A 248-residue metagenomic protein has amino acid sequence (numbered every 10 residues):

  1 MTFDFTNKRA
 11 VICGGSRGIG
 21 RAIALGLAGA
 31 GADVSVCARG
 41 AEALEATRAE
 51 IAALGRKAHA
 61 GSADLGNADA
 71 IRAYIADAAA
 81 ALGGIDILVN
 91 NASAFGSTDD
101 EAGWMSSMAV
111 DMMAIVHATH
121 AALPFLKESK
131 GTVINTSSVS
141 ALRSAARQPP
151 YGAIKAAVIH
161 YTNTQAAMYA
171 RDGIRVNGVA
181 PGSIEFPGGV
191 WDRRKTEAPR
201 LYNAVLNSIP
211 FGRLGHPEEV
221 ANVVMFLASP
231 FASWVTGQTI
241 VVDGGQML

Functional and structural regions predicted by a protein language model:
M1, R171, P181-I209: A glycine/serine/threonine-rich, flexible loop-to-helix segment that serves as the NAD(P) cofactor-binding "lid"
R9, S16-R17: Conserved glycine-rich cofactor-binding loop
L82, F125, R213-V242, M247: C-terminal substrate-recognition "lid" of short-chain dehydrogenase/reductases
D99-M108, V205: Substrate-binding pocket helix/loop in short-chain dehydrogenase/reductase
T119, I154, T162: Active-site helix of classical SDR
S138: Residue(s) in the substrate-gating loop at a strand-loop-helix junction that position the organic substrate next
A170, R175, V235-G237: Short, small/polar-rich loop/turn modules that mediate ligand/substrate recognition or access, typified
